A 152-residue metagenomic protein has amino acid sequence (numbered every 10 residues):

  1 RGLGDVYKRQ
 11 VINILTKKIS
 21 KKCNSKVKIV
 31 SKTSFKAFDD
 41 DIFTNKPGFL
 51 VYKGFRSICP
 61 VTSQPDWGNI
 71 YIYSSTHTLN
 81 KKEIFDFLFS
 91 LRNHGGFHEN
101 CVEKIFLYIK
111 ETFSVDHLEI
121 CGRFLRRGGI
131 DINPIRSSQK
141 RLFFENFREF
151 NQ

Functional and structural regions predicted by a protein language model:
R1, I12-K17, I70-Y108: Extended, low-hydrophobicity, polar/charged segments
G2-Y7: Short, small-residue-biased leader/transition segments that mark boundaries at the very start of proteins
K8-V30, K110-S114, E119-R123: Short, compact, well-ordered microdomains
K26, N45-P47, W67-Y71, H117-E119 (+1 more regions): Broad gene-expression machinery/nucleic-acid interaction feature
T33, Y52-F55, S74-T78, F124-G128 (+1 more regions): Beta-strand elements of well-folded, non-transmembrane domains
T33-T62, F144-Q152: Aromatic/basic-lined ligand-recognition segments that form π-stacking hydrophobic pockets flanked by Lys/Arg to engage
P47-F87: Acidic, glycine-rich low-complexity/disordered segments
L88-Q152: C-terminal structured interaction module
